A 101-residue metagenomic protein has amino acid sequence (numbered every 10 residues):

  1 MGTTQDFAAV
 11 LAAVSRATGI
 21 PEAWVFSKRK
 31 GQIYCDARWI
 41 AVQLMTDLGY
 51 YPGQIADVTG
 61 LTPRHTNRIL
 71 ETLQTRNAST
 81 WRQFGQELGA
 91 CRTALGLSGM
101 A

Functional and structural regions predicted by a protein language model:
M1-A12, L97-A101: General nucleic-acid-binding
L11, Y51-G53: Helix-turn-helix DNA-binding elements, focusing on the entry/boundary residues of the two helices that contact DNA
R16-G31: Short, Lys/Arg-enriched N-terminal segment that forms or immediately precedes the first helix of a structured domain
Y34-Y50: Short, amphipathic alpha-helical "recognition" segments used to contact nucleic acids or chromatin
T46, L70-N77: DNA major-groove recognition helix of helix-turn-helix
Q54-T59: Short alpha-helical "recognition helix" segments of helix-turn-helix
H65-I69: Helix-turn-helix DNA-binding helix
R76-A101: Short Lys/Arg-enriched helix C-cap and helix-to-coil transition segments that create basic nucleic-acid-contact patches
